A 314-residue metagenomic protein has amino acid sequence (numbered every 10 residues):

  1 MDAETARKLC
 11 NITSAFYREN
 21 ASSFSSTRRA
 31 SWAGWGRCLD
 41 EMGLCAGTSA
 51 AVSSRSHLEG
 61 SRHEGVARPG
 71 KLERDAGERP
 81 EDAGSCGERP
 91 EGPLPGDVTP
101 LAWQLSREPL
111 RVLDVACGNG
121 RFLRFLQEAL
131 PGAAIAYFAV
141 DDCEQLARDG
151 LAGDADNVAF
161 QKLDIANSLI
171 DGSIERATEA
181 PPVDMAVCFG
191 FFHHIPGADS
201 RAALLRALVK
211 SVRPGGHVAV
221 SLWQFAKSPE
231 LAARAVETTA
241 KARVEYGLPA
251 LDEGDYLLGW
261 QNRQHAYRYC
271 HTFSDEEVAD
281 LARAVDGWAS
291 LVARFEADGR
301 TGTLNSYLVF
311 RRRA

Functional and structural regions predicted by a protein language model:
M1-G47, G60, P69, P80 (+5 more regions): Class I (Rossmann-like) S-adenosyl-L-methionine-dependent methyltransferase catalytic domain, capturing the SAM-binding
P109, P182-V183: Local beta-strand N-terminus motif with an aromatic residue
A116: Conserved S-adenosyl-L-methionine
V187: A conserved beta-strand element that flanks and buttresses the S-adenosyl-L-methionine
G190-H194: Short catalytic micro-motifs in class I SAM-dependent methyltransferases
A202-P214: A short glycine-rich, Lys/Arg-flanked "PGG" loop and its adjoining helix->strand segment in the class I
